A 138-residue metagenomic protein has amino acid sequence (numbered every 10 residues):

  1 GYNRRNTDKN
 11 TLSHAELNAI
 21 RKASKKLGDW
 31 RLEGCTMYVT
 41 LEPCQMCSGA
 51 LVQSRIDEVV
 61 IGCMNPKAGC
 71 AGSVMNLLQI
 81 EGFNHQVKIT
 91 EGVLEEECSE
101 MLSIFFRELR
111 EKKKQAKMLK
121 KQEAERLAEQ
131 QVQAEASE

Functional and structural regions predicted by a protein language model:
G1-T7: RNase H-like nuclease fold core
T7-K22: Acidic helix/loop or adjacent segment enriched in Glu/Asp that either coordinates divalent metal
H14, L32-G34, S54-I56: Short connector loops at helix/strand junctions that flank enzyme active sites, especially segments positioning acidic
K26, C47-A50: Cys/His-rich metal-chelating microdomains
D29-E42: Immediate flanking context of iron-sulfur cluster ligation sites
G49-E138: Zinc-dependent deaminase
